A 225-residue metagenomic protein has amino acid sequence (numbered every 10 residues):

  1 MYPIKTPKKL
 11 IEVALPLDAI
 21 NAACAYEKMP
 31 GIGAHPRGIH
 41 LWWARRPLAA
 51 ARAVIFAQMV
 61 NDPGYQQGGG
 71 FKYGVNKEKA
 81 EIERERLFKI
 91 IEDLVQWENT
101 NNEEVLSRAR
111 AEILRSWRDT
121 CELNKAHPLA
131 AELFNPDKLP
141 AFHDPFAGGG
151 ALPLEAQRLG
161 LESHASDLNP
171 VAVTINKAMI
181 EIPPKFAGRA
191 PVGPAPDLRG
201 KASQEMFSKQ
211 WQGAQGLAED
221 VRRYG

Functional and structural regions predicted by a protein language model:
M1-G225: S-adenosyl-L-methionine-dependent nucleic acid methyltransferase catalytic domains
